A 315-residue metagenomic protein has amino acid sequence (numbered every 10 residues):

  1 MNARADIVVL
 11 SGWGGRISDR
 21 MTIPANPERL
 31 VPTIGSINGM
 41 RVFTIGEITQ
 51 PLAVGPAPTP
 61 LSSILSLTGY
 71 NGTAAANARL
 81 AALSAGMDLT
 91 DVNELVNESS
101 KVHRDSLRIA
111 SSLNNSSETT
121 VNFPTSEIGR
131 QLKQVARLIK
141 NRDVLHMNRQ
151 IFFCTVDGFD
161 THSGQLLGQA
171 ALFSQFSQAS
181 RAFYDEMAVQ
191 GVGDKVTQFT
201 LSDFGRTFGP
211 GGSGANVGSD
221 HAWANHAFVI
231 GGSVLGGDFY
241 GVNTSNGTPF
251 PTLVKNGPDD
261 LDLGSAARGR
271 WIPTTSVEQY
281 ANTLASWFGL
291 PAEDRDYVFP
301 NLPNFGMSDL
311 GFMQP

Functional and structural regions predicted by a protein language model:
M1-Q178, A182-V189, G209, V229-I230 (+2 more regions): Feature for exported/extracytoplasmic and membrane-associated proteins, marking the mature portion
R149-I151, G193, L201, A222-N225: Active-site lining segments that contact anionic ligands and/or coordinate catalytic metals
S163-G168, F204-A224: Short glycine/threonine-rich loop-to-helix capping motif typified by GTGT followed within a few residues by an Asp-Pro
M187-A215: Metal-dependent active-site segment of extracytoplasmic phospho-/sulfohydrolases and closely related
